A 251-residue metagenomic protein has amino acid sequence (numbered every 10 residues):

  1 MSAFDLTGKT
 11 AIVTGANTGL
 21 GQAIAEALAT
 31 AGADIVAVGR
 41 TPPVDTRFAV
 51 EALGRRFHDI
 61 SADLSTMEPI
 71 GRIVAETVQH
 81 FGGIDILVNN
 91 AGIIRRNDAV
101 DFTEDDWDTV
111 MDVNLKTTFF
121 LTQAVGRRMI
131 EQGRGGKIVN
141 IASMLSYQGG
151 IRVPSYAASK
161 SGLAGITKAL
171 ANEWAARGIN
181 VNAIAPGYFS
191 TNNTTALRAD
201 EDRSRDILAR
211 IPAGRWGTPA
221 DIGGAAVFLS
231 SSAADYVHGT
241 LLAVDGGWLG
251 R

Functional and structural regions predicted by a protein language model:
S2-F4, Q148, A226-V227, H238-R251: Short C-terminal tail/terminal secondary-structure segment of NAD(P)H-dependent dehydrogenase/reductase domains
T10, N17-T18: Conserved glycine-rich cofactor-binding loop
A31-R47: Conserved glycine-rich Rossmann-like NAD(P)H-binding loop of the short-chain dehydrogenase/reductase
D98-A99, T103-M111, I207: Substrate-binding pocket helix/loop in short-chain dehydrogenase/reductase
T122, S159, T167: Active-site helix of classical SDR
S143: Residue(s) in the substrate-gating loop at a strand-loop-helix junction that position the organic substrate next
A175, N180, V237-G239: Short, small/polar-rich loop/turn modules that mediate ligand/substrate recognition or access, typified
